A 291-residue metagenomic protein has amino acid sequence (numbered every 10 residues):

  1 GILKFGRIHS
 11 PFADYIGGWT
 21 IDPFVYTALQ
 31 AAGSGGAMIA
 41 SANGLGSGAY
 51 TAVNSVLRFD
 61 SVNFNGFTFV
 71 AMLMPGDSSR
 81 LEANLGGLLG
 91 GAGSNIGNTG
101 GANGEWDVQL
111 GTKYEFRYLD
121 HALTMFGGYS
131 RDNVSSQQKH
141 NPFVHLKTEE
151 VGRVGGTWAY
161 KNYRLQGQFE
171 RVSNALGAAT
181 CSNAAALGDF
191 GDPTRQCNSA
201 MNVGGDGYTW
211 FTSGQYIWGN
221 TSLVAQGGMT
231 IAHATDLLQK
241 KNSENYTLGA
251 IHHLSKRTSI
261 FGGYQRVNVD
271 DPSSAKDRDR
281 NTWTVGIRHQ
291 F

Functional and structural regions predicted by a protein language model:
G1-L3, S61-G66, G111-Y118, Y160-N162 (+3 more regions): Outer-membrane beta-barrel proteins
G1-S79, G104, K113-R117: Outer membrane beta-barrel
G6-I8, V70-M74, F126-S130, Q168-E170 (+4 more regions): Transmembrane beta-strands of outer-membrane beta-barrel proteins
Y15-P23, L81-L85, Q137-K139, G177-C181 (+2 more regions): Outer-membrane beta-barrel and related beta-rich outer-membrane complex signature in Gram-negative bacteria
G44, L88-T99, K139-F143, R195-A200 (+2 more regions): Extracellular loop and loop/strand-boundary signature of outer-membrane beta-barrel proteins
E105-T247: Detector for outer-membrane/organellar transmembrane beta-barrel domains, recognizing the amphipathic beta-strand
T247-Q265: C-terminal closing repeat unit and adjoining cap/tail of repeat-based domains
D279-F291: Outer-membrane beta-barrel "beta-signal"
